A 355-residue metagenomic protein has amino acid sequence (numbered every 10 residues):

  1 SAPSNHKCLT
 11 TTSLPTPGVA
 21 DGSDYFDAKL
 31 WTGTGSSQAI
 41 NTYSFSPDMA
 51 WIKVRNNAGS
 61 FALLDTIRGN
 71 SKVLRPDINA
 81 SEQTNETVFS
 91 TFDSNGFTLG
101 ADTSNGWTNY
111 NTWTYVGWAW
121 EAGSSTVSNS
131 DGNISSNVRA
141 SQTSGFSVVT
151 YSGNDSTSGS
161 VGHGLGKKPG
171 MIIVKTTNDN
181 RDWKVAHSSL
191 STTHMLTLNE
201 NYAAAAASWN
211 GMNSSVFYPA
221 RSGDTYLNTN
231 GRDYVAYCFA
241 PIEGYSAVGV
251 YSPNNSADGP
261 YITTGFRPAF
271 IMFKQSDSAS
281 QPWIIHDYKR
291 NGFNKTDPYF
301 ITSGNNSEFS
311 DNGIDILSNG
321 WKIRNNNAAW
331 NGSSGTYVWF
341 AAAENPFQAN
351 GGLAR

Functional and structural regions predicted by a protein language model:
S1-R355: Surface-exposed molecular-recognition determinants
